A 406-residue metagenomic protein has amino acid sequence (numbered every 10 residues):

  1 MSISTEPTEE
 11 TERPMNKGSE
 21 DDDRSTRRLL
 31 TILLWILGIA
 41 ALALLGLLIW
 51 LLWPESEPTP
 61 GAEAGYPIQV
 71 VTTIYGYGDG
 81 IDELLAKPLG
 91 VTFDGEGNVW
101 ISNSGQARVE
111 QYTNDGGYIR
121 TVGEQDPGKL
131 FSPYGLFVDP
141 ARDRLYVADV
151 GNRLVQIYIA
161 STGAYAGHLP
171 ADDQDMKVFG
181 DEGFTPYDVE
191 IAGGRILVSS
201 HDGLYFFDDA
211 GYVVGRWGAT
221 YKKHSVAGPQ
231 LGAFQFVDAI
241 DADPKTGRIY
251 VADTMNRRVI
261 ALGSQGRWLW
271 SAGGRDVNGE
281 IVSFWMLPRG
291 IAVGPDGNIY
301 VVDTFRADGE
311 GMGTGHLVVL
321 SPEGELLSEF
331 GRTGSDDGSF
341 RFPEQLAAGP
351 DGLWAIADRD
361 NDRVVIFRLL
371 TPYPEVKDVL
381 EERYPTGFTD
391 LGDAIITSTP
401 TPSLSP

Functional and structural regions predicted by a protein language model:
L48-T73: Blade/loop signatures of beta-propeller domains
Q69-I81, V122-G128, H168-D181, V214-G232 (+3 more regions): Surface-exposed loop and turn segments in beta-propeller and other repeat-based domains that flank or scaffold
I81-E96, P127-P140, Q174-G193, K223-K245 (+3 more regions): Beta-rich, blade/repeat-based domains predominating in secreted/periplasmic proteins but also intracellular
N98-W100, R144-Y146, R195-V198, Y205 (+4 more regions): Conserved beta-propeller blade signature
S104, V150, H201, T254 (+3 more regions): Short loop/turn segments immediately following the C-termini of beta-strands
R108-E110, R153-I157, G203-Y205, R257-A261 (+2 more regions): A short loop-to-beta-strand structural motif that recurs across blades of beta-propeller domains
T113-G117, I159-G163, D208-Y212, G263-R267 (+2 more regions): Short loop/turn segments that connect beta-strands within beta-propeller blades
R341-P406: Blade-level signature of beta-propeller repeat domains, shared across WD40, Kelch, NHL, RCC1 and BNR/Asp-box propellers
